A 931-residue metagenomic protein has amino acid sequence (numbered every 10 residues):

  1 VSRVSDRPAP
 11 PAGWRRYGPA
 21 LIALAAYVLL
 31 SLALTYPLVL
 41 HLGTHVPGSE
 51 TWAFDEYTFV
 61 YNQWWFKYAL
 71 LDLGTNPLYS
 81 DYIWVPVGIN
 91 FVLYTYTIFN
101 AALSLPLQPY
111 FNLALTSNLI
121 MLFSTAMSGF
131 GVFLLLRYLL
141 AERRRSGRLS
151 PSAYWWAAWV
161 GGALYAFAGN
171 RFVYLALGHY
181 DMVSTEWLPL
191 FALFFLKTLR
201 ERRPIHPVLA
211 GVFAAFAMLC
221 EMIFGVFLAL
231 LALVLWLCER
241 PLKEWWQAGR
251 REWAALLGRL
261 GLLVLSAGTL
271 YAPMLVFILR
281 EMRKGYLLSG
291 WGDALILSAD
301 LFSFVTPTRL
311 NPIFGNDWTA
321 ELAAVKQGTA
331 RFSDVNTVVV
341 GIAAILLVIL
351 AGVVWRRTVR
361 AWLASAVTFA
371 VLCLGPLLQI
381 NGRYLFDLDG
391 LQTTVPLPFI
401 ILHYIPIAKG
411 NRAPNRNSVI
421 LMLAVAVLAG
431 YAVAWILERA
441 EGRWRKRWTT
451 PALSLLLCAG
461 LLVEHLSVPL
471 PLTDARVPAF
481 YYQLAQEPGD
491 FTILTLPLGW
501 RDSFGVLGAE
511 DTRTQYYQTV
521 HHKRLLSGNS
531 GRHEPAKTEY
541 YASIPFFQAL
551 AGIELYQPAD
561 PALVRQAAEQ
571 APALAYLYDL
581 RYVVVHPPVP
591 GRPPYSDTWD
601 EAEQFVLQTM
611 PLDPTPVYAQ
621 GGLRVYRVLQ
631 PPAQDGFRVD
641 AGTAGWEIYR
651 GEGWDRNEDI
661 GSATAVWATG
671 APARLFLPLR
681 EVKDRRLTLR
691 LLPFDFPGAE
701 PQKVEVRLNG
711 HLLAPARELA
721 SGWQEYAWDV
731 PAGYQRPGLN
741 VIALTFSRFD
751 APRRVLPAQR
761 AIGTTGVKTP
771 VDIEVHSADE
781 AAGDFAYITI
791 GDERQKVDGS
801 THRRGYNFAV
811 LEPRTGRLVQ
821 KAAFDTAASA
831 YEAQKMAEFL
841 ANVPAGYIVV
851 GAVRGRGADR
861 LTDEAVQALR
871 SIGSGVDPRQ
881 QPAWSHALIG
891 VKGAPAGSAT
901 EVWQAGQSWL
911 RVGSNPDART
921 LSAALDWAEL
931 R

Functional and structural regions predicted by a protein language model:
V1-L38, A255-V264, T358-A366, P451-S454: Start-transfer (signal-anchor) and selected internal transmembrane alpha helices of multi-pass inner/ER membrane
R15-R16, G147, E244-L260, V348-P396 (+1 more regions): Membrane-interface helix-loop-helix junctions at transmembrane boundaries of multi-pass membrane enzymes, predominantly
I22-V28, V212, R250-V276, S289-I296 (+2 more regions): Hydrophobic alpha-helical membrane-interfacial segments at the cytosolic entry of transmembrane helices
Y27, S31-A33, L119-E142, S150-L242 (+2 more regions): Membrane-embedded helix bundles of polyisoprenyl
L30-S128, A163, A168-F172, H179-T185 (+6 more regions): Membrane-interface coil-to-helix junctions
L456-D640: Extracytoplasmic
L629-D684, L692-E700, D750-A758: Glycan-recognition and processing domains
P757-I848, V853-R931: Short acidic-hydrophobic catalytic motif
